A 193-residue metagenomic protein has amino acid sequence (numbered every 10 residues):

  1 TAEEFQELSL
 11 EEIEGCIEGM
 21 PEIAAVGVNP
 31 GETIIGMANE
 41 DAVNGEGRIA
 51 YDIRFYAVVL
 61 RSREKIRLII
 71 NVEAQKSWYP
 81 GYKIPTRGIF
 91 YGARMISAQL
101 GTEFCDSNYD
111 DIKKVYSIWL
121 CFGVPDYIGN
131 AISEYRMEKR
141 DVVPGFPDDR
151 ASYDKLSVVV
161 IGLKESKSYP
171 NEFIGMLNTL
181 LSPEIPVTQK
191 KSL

Functional and structural regions predicted by a protein language model:
T1-S157, K164-Y169: Accessory alpha/beta interaction modules
I70-Q75, N171-L193: Short, charged alpha-helical interaction segments and adjacent helix-coil junctions
